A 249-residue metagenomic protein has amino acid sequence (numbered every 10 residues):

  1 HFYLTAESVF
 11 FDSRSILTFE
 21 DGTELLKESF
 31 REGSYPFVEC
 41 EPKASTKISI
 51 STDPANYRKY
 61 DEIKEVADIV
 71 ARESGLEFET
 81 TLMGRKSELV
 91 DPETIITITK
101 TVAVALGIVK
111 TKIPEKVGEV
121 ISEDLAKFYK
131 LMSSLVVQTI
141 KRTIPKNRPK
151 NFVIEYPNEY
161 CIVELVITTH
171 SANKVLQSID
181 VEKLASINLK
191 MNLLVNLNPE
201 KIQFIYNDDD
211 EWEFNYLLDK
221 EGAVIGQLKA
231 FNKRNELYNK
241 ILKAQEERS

Functional and structural regions predicted by a protein language model:
H1, E7, S13, V153 (+2 more regions): Long, helix-rich, hydrophobic modules that act as membrane-proximal anchors or helical bundle/coiled-coil regulators
H1-P92, I154-E182, M191, A230: Membrane-active, amphipathic/fusogenic segments and juxtamembrane/transmembrane anchors that bind or insert into lipid
N56-K59, I63, K110, P114 (+6 more regions): Intrinsic-disorder-associated interaction segments
V66-I69, L131, L135, T139 (+3 more regions): Charge-rich, solvent-exposed alpha-helical interaction surfaces
L76-S87, Q138-Y156, N192-E211: Short glycine-rich, low-complexity/disordered patches
E77-I144: Membrane-inserting effector segments that mediate pore formation, membrane fusion, or transient membrane insertion
V120-K190: Amphipathic, membrane-active segments
